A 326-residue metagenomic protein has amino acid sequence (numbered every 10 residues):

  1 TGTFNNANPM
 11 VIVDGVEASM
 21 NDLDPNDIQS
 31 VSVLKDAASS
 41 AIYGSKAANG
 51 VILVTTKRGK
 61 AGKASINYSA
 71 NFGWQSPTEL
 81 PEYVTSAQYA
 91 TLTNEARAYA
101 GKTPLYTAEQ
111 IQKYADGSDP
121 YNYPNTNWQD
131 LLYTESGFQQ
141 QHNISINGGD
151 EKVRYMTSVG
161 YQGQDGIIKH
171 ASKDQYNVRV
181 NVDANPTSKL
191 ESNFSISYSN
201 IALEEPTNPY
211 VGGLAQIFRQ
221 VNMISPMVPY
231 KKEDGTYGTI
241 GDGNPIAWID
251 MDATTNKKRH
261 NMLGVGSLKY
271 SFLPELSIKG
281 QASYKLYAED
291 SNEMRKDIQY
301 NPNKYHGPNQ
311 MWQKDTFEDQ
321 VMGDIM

Functional and structural regions predicted by a protein language model:
T1, D14, A47-A70, H142-I144: N-terminal periplasmic accessory domains that precede and gate Gram-negative outer-membrane beta-barrel machines
T3-F4, A18-M20, A37-I42, G59-G62 (+3 more regions): Short beta-strands and strand-coil junctions in structured, solvent-facing domains, enriched
N6-N8, N26-I28, A37, A47-V51 (+2 more regions): Extracytoplasmic
P9, D14-A41: Short acidic/polar hinge/loop motifs at secondary-structure boundaries that mediate gating or recognition
L23-N26, Y43-A48, A171-D174, N208-Y210: Short, glycine-/polar-rich solvent-exposed loops and beta-turns at beta-strand/coil boundaries
L53, N67, N143-N147, S158 (+3 more regions): Outer-membrane beta-barrel architecture
K60-N125, S136, G166-K173, N177-L263 (+1 more regions): Surface-exposed loop/interface segments of Gram-negative outer-membrane beta-barrel transport/assembly proteins
G149-K152, A184-S188, Y270-L276: Outer-membrane beta-barrel strand-turn architecture
